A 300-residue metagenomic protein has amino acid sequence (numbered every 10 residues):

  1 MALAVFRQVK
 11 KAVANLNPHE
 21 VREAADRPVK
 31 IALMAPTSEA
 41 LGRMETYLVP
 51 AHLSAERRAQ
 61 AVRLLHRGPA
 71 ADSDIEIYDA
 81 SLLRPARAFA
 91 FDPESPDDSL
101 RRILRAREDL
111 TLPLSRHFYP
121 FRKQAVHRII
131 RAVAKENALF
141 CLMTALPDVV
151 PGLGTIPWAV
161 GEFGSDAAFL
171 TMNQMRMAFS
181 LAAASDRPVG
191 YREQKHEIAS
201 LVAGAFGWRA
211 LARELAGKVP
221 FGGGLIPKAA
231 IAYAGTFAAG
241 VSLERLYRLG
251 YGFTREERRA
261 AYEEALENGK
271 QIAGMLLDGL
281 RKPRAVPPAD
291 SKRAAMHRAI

Functional and structural regions predicted by a protein language model:
M1-L146, A183-E193, F237-I300: Terminal, membrane-proximal amphipathic helices and intrinsically disordered targeting/regulatory segments
R131-A184, P188-A238: Membrane-inserting effector segments that mediate pore formation, membrane fusion, or transient membrane insertion
